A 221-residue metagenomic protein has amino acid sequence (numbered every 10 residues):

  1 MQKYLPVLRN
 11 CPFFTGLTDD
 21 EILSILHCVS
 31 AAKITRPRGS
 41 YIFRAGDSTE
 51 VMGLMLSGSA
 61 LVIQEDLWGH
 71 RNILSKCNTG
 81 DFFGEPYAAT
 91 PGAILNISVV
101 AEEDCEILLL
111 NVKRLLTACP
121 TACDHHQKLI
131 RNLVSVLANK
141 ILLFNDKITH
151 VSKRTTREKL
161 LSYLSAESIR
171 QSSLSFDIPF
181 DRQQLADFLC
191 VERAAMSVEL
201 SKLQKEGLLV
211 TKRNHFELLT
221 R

Functional and structural regions predicted by a protein language model:
M1-R38, Y87-T90: Cyclic nucleotide-binding regulatory module and flanking cytosolic helices
I22, L95, K113-T155: A small-molecule sensor/coupling module
C28-V29, D47-T49: Short, small/polar residue-rich loop motifs at catalytic or cofactor-binding pockets
G39, E50-I63, N78-G80: Glycine- and acidic-residue-biased ligand/ion/polar-headgroup-sensing regions
Y41-D47: Short phosphate-coordinating micro-motif centered on Lys-Gly-acidic
I73-R131: Cyclic-nucleotide recognition modules
R154-R221: Phosphate-/nucleic-acid-contacting segments
